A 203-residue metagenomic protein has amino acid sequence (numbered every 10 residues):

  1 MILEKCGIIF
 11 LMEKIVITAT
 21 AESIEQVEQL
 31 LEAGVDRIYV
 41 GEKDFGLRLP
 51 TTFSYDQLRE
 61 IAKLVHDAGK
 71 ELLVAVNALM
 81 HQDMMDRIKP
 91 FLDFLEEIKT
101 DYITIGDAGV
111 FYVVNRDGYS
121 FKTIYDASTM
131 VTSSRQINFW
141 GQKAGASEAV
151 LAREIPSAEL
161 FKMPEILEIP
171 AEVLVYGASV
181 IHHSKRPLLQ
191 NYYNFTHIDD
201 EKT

Functional and structural regions predicted by a protein language model:
M1-E4, I8-I9: Short, positively charged and aromatic/hydrophobic N-terminal segments
E13-V131, V150-T203: Active-site pocket-lining/capping segments in soluble small-molecule metabolic enzymes
S134-R135: Conserved nucleotide-cofactor-binding alpha/beta core module
K143-E148: A cross-taxonomic marker for long C-terminal extensions/tails that follow the last structured domain
